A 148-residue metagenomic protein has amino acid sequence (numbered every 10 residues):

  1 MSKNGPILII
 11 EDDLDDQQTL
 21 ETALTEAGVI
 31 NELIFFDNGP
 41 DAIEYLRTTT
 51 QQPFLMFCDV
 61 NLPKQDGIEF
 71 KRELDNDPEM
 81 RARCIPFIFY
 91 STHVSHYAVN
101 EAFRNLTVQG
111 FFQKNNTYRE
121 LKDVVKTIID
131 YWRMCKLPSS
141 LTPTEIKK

Functional and structural regions predicted by a protein language model:
N4-D16, L20-L24: Conserved acidic segment of CheY-like receiver
E21, F35-L55: Acidic, metal-coordinating helix/loop segments flanking the phosphotransfer/catalytic sites of two-component signaling
F35, L62-Q65: Residue-level signal for the "D+5" position in two-component response regulator receiver
N38, D66-R72: Acidic catalytic/metal-coordinating carboxylates
C58-V60: Active-site residues of response regulator receiver
E69, H93-F112, N116, D123: Alpha4 helix (beta4-alpha4-beta5 surface) of REC/receiver domains from two-component response regulators
R81-Y97: A short, hydrophobic beta-strand element within the central beta-sheet of small alpha/beta folds
E120, V124-K126, D130-K148: CheY-like receiver
